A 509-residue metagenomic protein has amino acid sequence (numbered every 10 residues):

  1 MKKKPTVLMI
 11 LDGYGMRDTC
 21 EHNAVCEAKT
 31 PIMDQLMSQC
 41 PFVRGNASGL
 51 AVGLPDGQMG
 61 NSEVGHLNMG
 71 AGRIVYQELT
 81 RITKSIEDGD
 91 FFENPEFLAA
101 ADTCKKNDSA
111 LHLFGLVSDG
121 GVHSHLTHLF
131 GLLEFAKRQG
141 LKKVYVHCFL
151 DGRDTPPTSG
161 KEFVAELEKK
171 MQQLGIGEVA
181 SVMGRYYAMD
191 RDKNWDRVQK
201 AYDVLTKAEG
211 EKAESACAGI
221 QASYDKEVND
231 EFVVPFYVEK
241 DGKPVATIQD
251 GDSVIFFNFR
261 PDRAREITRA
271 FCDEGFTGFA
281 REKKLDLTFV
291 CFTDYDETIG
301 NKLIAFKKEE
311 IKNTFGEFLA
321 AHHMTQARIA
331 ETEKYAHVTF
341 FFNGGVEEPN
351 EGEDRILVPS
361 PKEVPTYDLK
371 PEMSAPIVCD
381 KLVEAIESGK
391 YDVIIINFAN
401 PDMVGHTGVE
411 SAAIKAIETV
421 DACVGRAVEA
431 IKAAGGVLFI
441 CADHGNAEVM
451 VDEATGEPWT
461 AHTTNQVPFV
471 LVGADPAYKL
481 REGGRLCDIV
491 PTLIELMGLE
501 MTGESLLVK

Functional and structural regions predicted by a protein language model:
M1-K509: Feature captures the catalytic ectodomains and active-site-proximal regions of enzymes that hydrolyze or transfer
